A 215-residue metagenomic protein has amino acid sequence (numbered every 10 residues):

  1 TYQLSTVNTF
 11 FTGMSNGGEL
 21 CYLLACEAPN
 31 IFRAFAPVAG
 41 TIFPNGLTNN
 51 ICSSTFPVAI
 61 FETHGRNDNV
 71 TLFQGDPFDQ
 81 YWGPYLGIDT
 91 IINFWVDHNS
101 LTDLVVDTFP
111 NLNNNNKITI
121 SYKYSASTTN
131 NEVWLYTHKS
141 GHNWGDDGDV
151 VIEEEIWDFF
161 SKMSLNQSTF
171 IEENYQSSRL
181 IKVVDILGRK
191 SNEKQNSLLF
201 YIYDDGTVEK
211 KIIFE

Functional and structural regions predicted by a protein language model:
T1-N16, C26-I31: Gly/Ser-rich "nucleophile elbow"/oxyanion-hole loop immediately N-terminal to the catalytic nucleophile in hydrolases
L20-L24: Hydrolases whose catalytic domains are alpha/beta-hydrolase-1, hotdog thioesterase, or metallo-beta-lactamase-like
N30-I42, V58-A59: A conserved short beta-strand
I60-T63, L86, V96-Q167: C-terminal catalytic histidine-bearing segment of alpha/beta-hydrolase fold enzymes
R66-N69, D76, K139-G141: Acidic beta-to-alpha connecting loop that harbors the catalytic carboxylate
L104, K162-K190: Residue-level detector of functionally pivotal "anchor" positions at catalytic/ligand-binding pockets or at interdomain
L198-E215: C-terminal tail/sorting-segment detector
